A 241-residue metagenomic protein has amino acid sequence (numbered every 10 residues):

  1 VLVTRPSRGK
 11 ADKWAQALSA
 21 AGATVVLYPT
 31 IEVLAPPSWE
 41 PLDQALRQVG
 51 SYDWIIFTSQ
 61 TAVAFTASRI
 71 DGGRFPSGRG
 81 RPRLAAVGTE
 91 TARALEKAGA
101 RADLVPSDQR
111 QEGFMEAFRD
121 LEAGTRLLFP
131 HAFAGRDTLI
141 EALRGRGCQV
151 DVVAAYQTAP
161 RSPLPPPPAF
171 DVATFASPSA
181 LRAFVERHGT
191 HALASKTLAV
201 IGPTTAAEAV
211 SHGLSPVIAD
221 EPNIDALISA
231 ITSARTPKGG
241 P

Functional and structural regions predicted by a protein language model:
V1-P241: Signature of uroporphyrinogen-III synthase
